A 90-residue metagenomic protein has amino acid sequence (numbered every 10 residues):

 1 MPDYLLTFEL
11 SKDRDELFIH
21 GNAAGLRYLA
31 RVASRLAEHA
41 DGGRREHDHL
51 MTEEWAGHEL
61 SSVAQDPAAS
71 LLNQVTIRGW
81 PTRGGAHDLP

Functional and structural regions predicted by a protein language model:
M1-P90: Positively charged, low-complexity terminal tracts and the immediately adjacent first secondary-structure elements
